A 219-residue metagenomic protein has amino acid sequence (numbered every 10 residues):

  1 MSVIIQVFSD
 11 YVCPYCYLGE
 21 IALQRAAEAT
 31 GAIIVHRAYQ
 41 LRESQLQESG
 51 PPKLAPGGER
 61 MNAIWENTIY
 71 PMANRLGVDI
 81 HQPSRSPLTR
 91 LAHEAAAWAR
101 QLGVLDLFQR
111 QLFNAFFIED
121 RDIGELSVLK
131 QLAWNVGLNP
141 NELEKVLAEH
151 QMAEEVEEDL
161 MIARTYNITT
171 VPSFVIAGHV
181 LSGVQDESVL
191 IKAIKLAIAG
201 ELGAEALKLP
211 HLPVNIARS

Functional and structural regions predicted by a protein language model:
M1-V3, R60: Short, intrinsically disordered, charge-biased short linear motifs at domain edges
V3-S9, Y15-G31, H36, A97 (+1 more regions): C-terminal cap of thioredoxin/glutaredoxin-like
Y17-E119, E205-R218: Structural alpha/beta surface segment adjacent to cysteine/selenocysteine redox centers across thiol/disulfide enzymes
